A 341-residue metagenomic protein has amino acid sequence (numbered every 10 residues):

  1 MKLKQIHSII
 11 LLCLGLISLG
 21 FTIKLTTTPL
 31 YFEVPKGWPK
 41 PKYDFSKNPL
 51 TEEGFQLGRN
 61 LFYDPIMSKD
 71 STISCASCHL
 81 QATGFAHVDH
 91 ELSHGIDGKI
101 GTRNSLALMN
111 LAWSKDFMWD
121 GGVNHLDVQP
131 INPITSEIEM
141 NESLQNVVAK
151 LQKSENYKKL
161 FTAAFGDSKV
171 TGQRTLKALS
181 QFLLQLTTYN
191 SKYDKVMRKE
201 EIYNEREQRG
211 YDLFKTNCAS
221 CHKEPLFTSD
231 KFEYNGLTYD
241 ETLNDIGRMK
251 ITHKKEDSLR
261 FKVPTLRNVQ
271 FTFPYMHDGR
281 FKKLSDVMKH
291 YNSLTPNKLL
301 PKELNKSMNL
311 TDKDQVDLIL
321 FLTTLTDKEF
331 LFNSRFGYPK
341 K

Functional and structural regions predicted by a protein language model:
M1-T26: Bacterial Sec-dependent N-terminal signal peptides
G20-K341: Periplasmic c-type cytochrome electron-transfer domains
